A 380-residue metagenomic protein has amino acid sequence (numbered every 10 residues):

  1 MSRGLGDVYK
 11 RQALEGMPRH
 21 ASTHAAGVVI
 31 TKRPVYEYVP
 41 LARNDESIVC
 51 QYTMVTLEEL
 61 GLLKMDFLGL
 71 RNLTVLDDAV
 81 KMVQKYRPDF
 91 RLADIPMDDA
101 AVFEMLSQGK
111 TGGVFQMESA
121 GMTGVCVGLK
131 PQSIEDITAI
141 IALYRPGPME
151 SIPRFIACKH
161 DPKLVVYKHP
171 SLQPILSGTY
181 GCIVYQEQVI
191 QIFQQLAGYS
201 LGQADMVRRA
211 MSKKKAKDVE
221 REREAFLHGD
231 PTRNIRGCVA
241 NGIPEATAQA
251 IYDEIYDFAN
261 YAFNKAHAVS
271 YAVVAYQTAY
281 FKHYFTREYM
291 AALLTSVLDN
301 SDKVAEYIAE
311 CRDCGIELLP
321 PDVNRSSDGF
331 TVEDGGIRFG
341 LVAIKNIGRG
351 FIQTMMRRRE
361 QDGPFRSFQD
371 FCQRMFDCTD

Functional and structural regions predicted by a protein language model:
R3-D380: Noncatalytic, beta-rich nucleic-acid-contacting surfaces in large DNA/RNA-processing enzymes
